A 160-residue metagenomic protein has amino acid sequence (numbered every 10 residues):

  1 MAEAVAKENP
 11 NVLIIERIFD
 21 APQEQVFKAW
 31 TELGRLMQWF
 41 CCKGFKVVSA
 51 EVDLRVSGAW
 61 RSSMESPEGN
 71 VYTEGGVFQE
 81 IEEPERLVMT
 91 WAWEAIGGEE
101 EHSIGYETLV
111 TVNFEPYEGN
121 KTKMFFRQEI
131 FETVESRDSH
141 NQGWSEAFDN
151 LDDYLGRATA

Functional and structural regions predicted by a protein language model:
M1-K46: Hydrophobic ligand-binding cavity/cleft-lining segments
P10-E16, Q23, V47, A59 (+4 more regions): Intrinsic-disorder/low-complexity, polar/charged segments enriched in Ser/Thr/Lys/Arg/Asp/Glu/Gln
I14, G34-V71: Short beta-edge strand/loop motif at the mouth of beta-sheet-based domains
R17, S49-V52, E74-E80, E107-P116: Hydrophobic/aromatic beta-strand elements that line small-molecule binding cavities or substrate pockets in beta-rich
Q23-E24, D53-R55, Q79-L87, N113-K123: A short, structured loop/turn motif at beta-sheet edges
V26, L36, W60, F78 (+4 more regions): Hydrophobic pocket/interface hotspot
A59-T90: Helix-adjacent hinge/juxtasegments
V88-T90, G97-S145: Beta-strand/loop substructures that line and gate deep hydrophobic ligand-binding cavities in soluble
